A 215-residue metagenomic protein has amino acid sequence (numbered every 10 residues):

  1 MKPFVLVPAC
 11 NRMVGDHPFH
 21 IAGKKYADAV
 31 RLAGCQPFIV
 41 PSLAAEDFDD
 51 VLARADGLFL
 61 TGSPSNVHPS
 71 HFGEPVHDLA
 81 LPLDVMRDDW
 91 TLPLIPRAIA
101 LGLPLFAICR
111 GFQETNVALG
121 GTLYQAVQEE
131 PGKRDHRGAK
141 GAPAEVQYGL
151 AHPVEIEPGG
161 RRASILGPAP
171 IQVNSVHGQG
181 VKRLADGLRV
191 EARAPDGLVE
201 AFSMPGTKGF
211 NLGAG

Functional and structural regions predicted by a protein language model:
M1-F106, V117-Y124, Q128-L166, G178 (+2 more regions): N-terminal beta1-alpha1 cap of cysteine-dependent amidohydrolase-like domains
C109: Conserved G/P- and acidic residue-centered "switch" motifs that form tight phosphate/ATP-binding loops in soluble
F112-E114: Hydrophobic, aromatic-enriched interface-forming segments
A169-Q172: Catalytic cores of DNA base-excision repair glycosylases
